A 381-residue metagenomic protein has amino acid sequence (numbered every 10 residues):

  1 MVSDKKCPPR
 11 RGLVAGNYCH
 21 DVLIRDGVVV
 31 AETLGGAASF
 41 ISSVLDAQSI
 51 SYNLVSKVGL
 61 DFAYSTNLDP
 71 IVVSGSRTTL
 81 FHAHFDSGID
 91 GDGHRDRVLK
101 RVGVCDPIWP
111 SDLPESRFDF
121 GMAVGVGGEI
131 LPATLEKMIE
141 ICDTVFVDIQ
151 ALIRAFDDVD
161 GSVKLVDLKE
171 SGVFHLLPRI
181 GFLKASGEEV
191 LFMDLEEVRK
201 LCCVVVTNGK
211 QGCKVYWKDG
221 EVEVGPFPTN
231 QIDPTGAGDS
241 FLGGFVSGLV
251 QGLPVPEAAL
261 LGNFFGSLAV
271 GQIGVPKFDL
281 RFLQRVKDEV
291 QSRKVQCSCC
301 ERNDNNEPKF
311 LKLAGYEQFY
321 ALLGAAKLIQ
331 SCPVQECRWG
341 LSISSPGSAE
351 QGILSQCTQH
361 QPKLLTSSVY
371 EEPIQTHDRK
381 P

Functional and structural regions predicted by a protein language model:
M1-P9, K169, L195-P381: Conserved phosphate-binding/catalytic region of the ribokinase-like
S3-G12, H20-E32, V44-T144, V286-L341 (+4 more regions): Conserved N-terminal subdomain of the carbohydrate kinase-like
A15, V55-K57, D148, T207: Generic beta-sheet signal
G16-Y18, S240: Active-site metal-binding loops of divalent metal-dependent hydrolases
S39, S43, G238: Conformationally flexible catalytic loops at phosphate/diphosphate-handling active centers
A63-V73, I180, R199-V205: Short, electropositive alpha-helical surface patch
T79-F85, A155-V159, K214-W217, Q231-G236: Short, charged, surface-exposed secondary-structure boundary motifs
F120-C203, Q211-G212: Conserved beta-alpha-beta core of the PfkB/ribokinase-like small-molecule kinase fold
